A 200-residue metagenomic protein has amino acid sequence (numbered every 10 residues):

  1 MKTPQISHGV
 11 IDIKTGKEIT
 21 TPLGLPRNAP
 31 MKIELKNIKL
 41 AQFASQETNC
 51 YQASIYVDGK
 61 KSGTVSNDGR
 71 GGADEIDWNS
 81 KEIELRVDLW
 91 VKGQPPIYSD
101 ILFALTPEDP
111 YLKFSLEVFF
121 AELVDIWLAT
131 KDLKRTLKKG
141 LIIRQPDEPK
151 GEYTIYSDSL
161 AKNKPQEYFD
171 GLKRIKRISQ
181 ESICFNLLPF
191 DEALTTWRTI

Functional and structural regions predicted by a protein language model:
K2-I200: Terminal leader/tail segments of proteins
